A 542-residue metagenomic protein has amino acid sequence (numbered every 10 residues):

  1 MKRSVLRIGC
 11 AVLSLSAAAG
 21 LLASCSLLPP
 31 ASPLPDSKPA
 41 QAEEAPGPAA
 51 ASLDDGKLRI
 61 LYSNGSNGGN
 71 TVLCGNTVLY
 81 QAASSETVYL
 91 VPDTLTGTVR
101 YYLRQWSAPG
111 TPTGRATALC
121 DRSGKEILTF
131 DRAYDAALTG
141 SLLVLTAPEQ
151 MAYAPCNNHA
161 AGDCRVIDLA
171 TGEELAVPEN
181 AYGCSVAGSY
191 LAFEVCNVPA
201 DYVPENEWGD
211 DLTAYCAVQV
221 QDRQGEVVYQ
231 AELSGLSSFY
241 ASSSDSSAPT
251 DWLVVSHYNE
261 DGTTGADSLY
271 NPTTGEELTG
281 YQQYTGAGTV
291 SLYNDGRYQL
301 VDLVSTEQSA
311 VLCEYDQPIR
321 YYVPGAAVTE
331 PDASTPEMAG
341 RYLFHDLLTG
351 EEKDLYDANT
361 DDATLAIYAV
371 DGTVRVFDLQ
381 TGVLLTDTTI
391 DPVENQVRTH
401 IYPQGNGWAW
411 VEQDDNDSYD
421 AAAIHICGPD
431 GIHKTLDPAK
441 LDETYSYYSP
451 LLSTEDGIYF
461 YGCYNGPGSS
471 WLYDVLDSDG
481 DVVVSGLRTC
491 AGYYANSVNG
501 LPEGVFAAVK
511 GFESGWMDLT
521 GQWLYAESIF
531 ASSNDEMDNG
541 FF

Functional and structural regions predicted by a protein language model:
M1-S4: N-terminal secretory signal peptides that target proteins for export/translocation
L6-L28: Sec-dependent N-terminal signal peptides of Gram-positive bacterial secreted proteins and lipoproteins
L21-A42: Sec-dependent signal peptide cleavage junction
E43-F542: Residue-level detector of conserved, function-critical positions
